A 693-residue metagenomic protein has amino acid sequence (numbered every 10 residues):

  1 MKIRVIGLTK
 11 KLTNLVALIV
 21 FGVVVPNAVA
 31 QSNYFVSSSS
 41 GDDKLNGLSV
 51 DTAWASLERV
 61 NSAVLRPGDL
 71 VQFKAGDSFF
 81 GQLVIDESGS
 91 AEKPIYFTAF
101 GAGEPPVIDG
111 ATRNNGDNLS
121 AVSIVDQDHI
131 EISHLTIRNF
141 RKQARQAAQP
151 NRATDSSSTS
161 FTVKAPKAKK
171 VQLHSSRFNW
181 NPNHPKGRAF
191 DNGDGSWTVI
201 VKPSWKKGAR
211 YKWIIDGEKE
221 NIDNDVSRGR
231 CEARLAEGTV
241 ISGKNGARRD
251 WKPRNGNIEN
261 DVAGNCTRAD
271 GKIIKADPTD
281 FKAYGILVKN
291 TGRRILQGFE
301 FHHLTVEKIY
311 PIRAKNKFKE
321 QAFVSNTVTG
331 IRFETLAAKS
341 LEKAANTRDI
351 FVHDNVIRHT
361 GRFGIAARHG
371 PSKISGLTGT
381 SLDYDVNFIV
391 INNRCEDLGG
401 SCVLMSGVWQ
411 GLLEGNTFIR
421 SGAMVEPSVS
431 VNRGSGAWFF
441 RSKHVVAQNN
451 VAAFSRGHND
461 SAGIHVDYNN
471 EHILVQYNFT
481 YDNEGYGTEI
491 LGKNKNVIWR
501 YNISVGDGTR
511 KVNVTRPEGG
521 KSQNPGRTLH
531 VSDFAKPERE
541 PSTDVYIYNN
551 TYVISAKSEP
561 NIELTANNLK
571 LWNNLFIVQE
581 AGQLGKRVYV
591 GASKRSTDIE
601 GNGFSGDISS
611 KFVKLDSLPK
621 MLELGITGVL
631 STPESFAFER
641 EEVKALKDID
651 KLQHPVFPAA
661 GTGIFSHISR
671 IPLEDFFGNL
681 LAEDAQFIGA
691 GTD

Functional and structural regions predicted by a protein language model:
M1-K10: N-terminal secretory signal peptides that target proteins for export/translocation
T13-V24: Bacterial N-terminal signal peptides
A28-S32: Boundary at the C-terminal end of the N-terminal hydrophobic targeting segment
N33, A63-D109, S123-T136, R294-T305: Beta-solenoid repeat scaffold
S38-K74, S78-F80, V84, A121 (+1 more regions): Acidic Gly/Asp/Thr-rich repetitive segments characteristic of extracellular carbohydrate-active and adhesion proteins
Q82, G110-I124, R138-A147, A269-L296 (+5 more regions): Glycine- and acidic/polar-rich repeat regions and solenoidal domains
Q149-G208, D216-I241, I258-A276: Aromatic-rich carbohydrate-binding modules that target alpha-glucans
F638-D693: Active-site and glycan-interaction determinants of carbohydrate-active enzymes
